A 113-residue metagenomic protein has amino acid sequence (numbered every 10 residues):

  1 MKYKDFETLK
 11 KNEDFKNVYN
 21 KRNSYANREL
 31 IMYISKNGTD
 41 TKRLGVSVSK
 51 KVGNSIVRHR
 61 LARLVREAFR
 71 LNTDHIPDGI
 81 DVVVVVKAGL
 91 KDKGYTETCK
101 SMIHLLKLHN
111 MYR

Functional and structural regions predicted by a protein language model:
M1-R113: Positively charged, solvent-exposed patches that mediate nucleic-acid binding
